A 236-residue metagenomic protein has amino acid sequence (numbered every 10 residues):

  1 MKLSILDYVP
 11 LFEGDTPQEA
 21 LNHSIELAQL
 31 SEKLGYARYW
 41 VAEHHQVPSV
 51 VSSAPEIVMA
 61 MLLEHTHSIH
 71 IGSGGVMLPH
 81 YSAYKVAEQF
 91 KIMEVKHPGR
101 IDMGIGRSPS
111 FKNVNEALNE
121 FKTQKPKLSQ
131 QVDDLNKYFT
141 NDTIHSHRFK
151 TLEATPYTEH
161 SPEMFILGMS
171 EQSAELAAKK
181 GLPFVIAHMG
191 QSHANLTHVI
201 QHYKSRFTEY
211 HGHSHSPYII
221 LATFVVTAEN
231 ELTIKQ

Functional and structural regions predicted by a protein language model:
M1-T66: N-terminal beta1-alpha1-beta2 module of alpha/beta enzyme domains
K2-P17, P79-T143, F184, S192: Flexible, glycine-rich active-site loops centered on histidine and acidic residues that chelate a metal or position
L3-D7, Y39-V41, I71-G74, I101-I105 (+3 more regions): Hydrophobic faces of well-ordered beta-strands that scaffold small-molecule active sites in alpha/beta enzyme cores
D7-N22, V76-Y84, T158-G168, V225-V226: Active-site mouth loops of central-metabolism enzymes
Y8-L11, H44-Q46, V76-L78, G106-S110 (+3 more regions): Active-site beta-loop-alpha junctions enriched in small/polar residues
E32, M59-H67, F90, E94-I101 (+2 more regions): Acidic (Asp/Glu)-rich catalytic clusters
K122-E153, A194-Q236: An alpha-helical appendage that flanks or caps ligand/catalytic pockets
Q172-H193: A conserved active-site cap/scaffold subdomain adjacent to cofactor or substrate pockets
